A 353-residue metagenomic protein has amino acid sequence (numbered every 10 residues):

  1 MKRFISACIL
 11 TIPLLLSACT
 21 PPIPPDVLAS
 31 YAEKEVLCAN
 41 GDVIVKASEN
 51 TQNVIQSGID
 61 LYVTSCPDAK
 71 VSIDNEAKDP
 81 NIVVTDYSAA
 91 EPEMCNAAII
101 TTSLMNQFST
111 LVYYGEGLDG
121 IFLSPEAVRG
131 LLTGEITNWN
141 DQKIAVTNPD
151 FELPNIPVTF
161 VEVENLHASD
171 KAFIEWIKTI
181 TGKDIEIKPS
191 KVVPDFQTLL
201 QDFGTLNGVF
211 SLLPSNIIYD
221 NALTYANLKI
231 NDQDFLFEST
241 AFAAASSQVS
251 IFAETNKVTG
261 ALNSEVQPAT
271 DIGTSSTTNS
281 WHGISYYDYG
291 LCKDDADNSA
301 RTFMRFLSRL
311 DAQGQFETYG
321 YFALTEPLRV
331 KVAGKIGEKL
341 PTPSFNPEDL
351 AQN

Functional and structural regions predicted by a protein language model:
K2-L10: Sec-dependent signal peptide recognition, specifically the positively charged N-region followed immediately by
P13-A18: C-terminal motif of bacterial Sec signal peptides marking the signal peptidase cleavage site
T20-N148, E152-P154, E186-N221, N231 (+3 more regions): N-terminal segment of the mature folded domain
E49-S57, E164-G182: Bilobed "Venus flytrap"/periplasmic-binding protein-like clamshell domains and structurally analogous long
Y62-C66, Y87, Y113-G115, L132-N140 (+6 more regions): Sec/Tat-exported extracytoplasmic proteins
I82, Y87-A89, K188-Q313, E317-N353: Flexible, solvent-exposed loop/hinge segments that line or gate ligand/substrate-binding clefts
N106-F108, N155-P157, I284-D288: Extracellular structured ligand-interaction cores
D141, P149-W176: Non-catalytic, conformational "gating/processing" segments within enzyme and secreted inhibitor domains
